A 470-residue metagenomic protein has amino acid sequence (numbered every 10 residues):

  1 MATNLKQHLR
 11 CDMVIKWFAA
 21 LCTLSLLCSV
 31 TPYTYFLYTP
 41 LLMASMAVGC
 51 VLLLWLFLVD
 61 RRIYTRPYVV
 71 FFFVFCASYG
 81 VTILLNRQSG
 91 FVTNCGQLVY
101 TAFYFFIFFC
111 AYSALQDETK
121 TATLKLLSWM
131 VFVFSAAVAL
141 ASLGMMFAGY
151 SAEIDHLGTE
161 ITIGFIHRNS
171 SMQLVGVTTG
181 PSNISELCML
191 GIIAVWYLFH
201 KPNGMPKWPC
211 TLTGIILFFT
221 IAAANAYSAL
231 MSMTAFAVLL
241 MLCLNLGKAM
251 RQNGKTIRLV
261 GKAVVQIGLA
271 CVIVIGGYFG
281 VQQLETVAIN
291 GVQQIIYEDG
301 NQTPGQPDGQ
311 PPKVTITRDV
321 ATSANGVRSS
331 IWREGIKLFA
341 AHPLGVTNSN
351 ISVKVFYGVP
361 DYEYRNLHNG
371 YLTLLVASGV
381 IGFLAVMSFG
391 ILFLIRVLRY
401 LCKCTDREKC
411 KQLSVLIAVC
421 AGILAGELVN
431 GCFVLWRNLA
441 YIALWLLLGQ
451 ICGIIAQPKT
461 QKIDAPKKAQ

Functional and structural regions predicted by a protein language model:
M1-L58, Y79-L85: N-terminal signal-anchor transmembrane segment
L5-V14, L54-V70, L198-L212, R251-A263 (+2 more regions): Membrane-interface helix-loop-helix junctions at transmembrane boundaries of multi-pass membrane enzymes, predominantly
V70-V74, G90-S113, L126-M130, S135 (+1 more regions): Aromatic-anchored transmembrane helix interface
K125-G158, T178-A249: Alpha-helical transmembrane segments of multi-pass inner-membrane proteins
F147, M241-I316, R333, K337-A340: A membrane-periplasm/extracellular boundary helix in multi-pass inner-membrane enzymes that assemble envelope glycans
V175, T317-S378: Long extracytoplasmic/lumenal interhelical loops at the membrane interface of multi-pass membrane proteins
I193, M233-M241, R396, Q412-Q470: Transmembrane alpha-helices of multi-pass inner-membrane enzymes
N245-L246, A377-L424: Hydrophobic transmembrane alpha-helices and their immediate junctions
